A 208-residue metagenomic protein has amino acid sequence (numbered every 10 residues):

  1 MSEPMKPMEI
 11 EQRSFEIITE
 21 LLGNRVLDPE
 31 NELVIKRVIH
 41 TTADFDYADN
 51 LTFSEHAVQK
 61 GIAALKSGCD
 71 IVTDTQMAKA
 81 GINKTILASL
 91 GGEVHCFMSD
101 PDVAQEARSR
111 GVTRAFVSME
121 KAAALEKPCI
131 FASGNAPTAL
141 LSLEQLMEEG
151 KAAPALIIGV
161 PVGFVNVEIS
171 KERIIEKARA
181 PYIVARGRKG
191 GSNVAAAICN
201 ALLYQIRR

Functional and structural regions predicted by a protein language model:
M1-P29: Charged, compositionally biased N-terminal leader segments and the immediate start of the first structured element
I17-R25, T41-F45, A64-G68, T85 (+4 more regions): Change "in soluble alpha/beta enzymes" to "in soluble alpha/beta proteins
V26-H40: N-terminal glycine-rich anion-binding loops that anchor highly charged ligand groups
D49-A64: A short, well-structured juxtamembrane/interface segment
D74, I157-G159, I198: Buried hydrophobic positions in well-ordered alpha/beta secondary-structure cores of metabolic enzymes
A78-G81, P137-L143, F164-E168, G191-A195: Short glycine/serine/threonine-rich phosphate/pyrophosphate-binding segments that cradle anionic phosphate groups
L87-L125: Long, charge-dense
V165-R208: C-terminal functional extensions of proteins
